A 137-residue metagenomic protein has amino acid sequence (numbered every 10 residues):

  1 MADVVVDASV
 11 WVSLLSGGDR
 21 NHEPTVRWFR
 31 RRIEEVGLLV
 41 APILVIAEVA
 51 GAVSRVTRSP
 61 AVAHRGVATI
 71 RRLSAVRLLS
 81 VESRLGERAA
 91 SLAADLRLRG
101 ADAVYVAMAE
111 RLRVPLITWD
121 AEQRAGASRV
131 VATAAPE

Functional and structural regions predicted by a protein language model:
M1-A41, V56-R65, A121, E137: Short, well-structured N-terminal submotif of metal-dependent ribonuclease cores
M1-D3, I46, L78-L79, V106-E137: Acidic, PIN/NYN-like endoribonuclease modules and their adjacent C-terminal/linker elements
S13-L15, A52, G126-A127: Residues that scaffold the ATP/ADP-binding catalytic core of kinase and kinase-like folds
G17, I43, H64-D95: Acidic catalytic patch
E35-V36, L73, L112: Structured helix-beta-strand junction loops
L38, R99, R113-P115: Residue-level detector of anion-binding/catalytic polar loops
P42, A101, W119: Replace "coordinates the UDP/GDP/TDP-sugar" with "coordinates nucleotide-activated sugar donors
